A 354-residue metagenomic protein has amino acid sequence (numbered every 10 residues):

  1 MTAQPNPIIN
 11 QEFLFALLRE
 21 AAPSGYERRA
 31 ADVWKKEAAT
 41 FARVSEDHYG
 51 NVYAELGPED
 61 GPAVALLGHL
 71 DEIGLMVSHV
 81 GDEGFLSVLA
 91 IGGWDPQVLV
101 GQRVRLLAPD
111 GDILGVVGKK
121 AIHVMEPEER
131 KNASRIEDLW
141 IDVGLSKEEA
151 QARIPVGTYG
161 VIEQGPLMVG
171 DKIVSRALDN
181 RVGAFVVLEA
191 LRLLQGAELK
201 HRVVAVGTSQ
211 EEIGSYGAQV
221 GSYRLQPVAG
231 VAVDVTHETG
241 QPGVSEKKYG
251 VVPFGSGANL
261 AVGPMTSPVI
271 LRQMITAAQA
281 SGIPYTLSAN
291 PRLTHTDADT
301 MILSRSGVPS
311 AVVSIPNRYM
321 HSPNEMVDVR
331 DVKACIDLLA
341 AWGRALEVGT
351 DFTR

Functional and structural regions predicted by a protein language model:
M1-R354: N-terminal hydrophobic/helix-forming segments and targeting peptides
